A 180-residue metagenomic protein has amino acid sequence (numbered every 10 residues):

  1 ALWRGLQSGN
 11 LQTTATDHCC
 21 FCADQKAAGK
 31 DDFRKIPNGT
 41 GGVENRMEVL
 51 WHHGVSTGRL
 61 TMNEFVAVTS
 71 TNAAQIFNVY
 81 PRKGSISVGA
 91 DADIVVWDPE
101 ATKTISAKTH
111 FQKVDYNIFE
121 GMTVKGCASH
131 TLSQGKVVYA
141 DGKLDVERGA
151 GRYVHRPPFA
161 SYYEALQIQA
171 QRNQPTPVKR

Functional and structural regions predicted by a protein language model:
A1-L2: Phosphate/diphosphate-binding loops
Q7-T14, C19-A101: His/Asp/Glu-enriched, well-ordered alpha-helical/loop segment that forms or immediately abuts the divalent-metal
A28-D32, V88-Y153: C-terminal cap of metal-dependent C-N hydrolases
G41-E44, M122-C127, P158-S161, A165-I168: Short, surface-exposed, polar/charged, turn-prone segments marking secondary-structure boundaries
N63-E64, I105-Q112, A165-Q167: Short, positively charged
D141-R180: Intein/HINT protein-splicing elements and their conserved insertion hotspots or analogous self-processing inserts
